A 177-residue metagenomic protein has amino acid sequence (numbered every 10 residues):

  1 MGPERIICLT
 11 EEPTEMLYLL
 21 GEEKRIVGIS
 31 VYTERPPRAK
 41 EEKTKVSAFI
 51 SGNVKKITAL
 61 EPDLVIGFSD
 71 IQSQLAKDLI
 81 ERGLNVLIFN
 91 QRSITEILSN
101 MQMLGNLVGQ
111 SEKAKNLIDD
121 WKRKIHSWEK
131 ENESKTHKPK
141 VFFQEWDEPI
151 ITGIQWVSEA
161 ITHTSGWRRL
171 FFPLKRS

Functional and structural regions predicted by a protein language model:
M1-S177: N-terminal ligand-binding lobe of clamshell/alpha-beta domains
